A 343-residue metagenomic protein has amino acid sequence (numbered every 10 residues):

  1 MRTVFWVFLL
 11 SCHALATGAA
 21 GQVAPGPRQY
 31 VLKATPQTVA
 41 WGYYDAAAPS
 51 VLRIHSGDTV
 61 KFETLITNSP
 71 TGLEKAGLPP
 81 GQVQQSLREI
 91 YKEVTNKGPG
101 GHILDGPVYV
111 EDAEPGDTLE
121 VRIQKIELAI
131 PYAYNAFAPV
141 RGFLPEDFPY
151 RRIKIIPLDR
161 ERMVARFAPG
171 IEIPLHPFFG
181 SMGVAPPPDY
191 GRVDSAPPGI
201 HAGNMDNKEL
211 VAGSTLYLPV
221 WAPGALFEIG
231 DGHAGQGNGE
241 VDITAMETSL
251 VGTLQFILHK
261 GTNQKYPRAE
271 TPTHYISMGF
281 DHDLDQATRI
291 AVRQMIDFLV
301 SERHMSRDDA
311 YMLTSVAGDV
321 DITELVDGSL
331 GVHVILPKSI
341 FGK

Functional and structural regions predicted by a protein language model:
W6-L15: Bacterial N-terminal signal peptides
A16-G21: Boundary at the C-terminal end of the N-terminal hydrophobic targeting segment
A24-A40, G81-P99, M182-A196: Short, basic/aromatic beta-hairpin or loop at an interaction surface
A24-Q29, K33-V39, A47-K61, I66 (+7 more regions): Alpha/propeptide regions of enzymes that mature by internal proteolysis
T67-E111, I123: Extended, compositionally biased flexible segments
T67-P80, I126-A136, G224-A234, T323-V326: Short, Lys/Arg- and Gly-enriched loop/turn segments at beta-strand edges
H102-I103, Y109, Q124-V211: Intrinsically disordered, low-complexity linker/loop segments enriched in Gly/Pro and charged/polar residues
F179, P186-N204, K208-E209, S214-L284: Conserved mixed alpha/beta catalytic, RNA-binding, or beta-rich assembly cores of soluble enzyme, regulatory
